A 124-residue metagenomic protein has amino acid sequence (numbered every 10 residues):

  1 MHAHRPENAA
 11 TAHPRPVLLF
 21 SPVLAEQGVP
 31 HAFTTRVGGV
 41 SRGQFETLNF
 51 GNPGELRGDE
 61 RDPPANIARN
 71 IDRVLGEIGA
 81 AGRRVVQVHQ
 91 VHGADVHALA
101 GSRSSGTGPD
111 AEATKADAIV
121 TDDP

Functional and structural regions predicted by a protein language model:
M1-P124: Active-site microenvironment for binding and transforming phosphate-containing groups
